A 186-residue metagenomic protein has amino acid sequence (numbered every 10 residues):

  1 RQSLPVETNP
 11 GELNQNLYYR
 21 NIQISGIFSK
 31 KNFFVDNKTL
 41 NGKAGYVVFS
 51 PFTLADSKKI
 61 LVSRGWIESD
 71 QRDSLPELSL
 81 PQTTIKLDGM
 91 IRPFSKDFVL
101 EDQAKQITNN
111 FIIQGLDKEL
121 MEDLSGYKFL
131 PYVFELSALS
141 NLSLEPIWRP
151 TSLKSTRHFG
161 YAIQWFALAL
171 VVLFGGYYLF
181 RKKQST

Functional and structural regions predicted by a protein language model:
R1-L13, L17-T186: Surface-exposed, charge/polar-rich loops and edge strands
